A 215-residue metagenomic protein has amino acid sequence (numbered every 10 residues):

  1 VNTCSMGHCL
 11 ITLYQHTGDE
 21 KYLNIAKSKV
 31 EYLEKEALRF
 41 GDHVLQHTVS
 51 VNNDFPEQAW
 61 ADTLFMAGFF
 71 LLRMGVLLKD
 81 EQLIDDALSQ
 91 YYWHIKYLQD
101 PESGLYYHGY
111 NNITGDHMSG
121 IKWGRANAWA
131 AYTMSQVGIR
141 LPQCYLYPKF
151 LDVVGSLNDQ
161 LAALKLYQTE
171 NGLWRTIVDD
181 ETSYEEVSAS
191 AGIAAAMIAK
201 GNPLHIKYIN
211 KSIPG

Functional and structural regions predicted by a protein language model:
V1, L13-H16, E20-S28, Y32 (+3 more regions): CBM-like carbohydrate-recognition segments
V1-Q15, A59-V76, W123-I139, E185-G201: Well-ordered alpha-helical segments within folded domains of soluble proteins
T12-S28, M74-L88, V137-D159, A199-I213: Structural helix-adjacent loops and short alpha-helical linkers that scaffold large soluble proteins
N24-V44, E81-Y107, V153-G172, Y208-G215: Long, well-ordered core segments of solenoidal/helical folds
L45-D54, G109-I121, G172-D180: Acidic/His metal-coordination segments adjacent to aromatic residues that form catalytic metal sites in metalloenzymes
D54-Q58, H117-R125, P148-L151, D180-Y184: Short, solvent-exposed segments of well-ordered alpha helices
F55, F69-E81, S89, W93-K96 (+3 more regions): Active-site lining segments of carbohydrate-active enzymes
R140, Y147-P203: Flexible, glycine-rich surface segments
